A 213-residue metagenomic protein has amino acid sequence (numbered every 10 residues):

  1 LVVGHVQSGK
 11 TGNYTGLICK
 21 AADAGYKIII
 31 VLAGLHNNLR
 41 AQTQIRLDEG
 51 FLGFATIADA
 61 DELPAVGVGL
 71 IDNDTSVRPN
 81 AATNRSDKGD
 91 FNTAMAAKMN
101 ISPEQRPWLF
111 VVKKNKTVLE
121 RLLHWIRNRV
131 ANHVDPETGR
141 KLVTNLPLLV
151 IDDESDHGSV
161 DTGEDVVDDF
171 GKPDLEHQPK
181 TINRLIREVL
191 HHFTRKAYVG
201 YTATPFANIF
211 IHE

Functional and structural regions predicted by a protein language model:
L1-E213: RecA-like P-loop NTPase motor core of helicase/translocase proteins
